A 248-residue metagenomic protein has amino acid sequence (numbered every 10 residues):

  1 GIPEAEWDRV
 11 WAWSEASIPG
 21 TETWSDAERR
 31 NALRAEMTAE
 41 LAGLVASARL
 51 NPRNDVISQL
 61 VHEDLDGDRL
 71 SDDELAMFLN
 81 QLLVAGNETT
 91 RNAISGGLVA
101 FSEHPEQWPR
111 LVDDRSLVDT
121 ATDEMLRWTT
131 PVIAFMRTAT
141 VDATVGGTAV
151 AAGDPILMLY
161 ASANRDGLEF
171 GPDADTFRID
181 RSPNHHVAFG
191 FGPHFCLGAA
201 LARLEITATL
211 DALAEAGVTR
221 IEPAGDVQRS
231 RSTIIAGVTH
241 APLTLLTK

Functional and structural regions predicted by a protein language model:
G1-K248: Cytochrome P450
